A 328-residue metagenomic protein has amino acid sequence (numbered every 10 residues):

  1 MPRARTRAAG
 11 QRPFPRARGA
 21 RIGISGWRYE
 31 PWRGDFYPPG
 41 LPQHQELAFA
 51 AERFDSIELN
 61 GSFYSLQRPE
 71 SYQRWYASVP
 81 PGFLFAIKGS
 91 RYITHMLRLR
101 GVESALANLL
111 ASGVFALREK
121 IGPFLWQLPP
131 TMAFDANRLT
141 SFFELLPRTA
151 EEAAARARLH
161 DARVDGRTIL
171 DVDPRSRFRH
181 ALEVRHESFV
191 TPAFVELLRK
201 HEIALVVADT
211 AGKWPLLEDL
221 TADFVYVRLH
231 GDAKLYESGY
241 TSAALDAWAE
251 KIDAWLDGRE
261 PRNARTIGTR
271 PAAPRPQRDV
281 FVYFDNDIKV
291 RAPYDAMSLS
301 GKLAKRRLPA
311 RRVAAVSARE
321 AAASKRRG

Functional and structural regions predicted by a protein language model:
M1-G328: Residues lining hydrophobic/aromatic ligand-binding pockets adjacent to catalytic sites
